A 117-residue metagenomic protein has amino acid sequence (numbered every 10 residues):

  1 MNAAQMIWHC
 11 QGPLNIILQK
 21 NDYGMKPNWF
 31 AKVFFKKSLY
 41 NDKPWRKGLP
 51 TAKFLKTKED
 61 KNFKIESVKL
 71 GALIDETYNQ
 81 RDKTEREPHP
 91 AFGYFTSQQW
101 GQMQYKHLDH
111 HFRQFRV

Functional and structural regions predicted by a protein language model:
M1-Y40, R86-V117: Short, contiguous alpha-helical
Q19-K69, T77: Short, helix-capping/interhelical loops that line the mouth of catalytic, cofactor-, or ligand-binding pockets
K53-K61, K69-G71, K83, T96-W100 (+1 more regions): Globin-like tetrapyrrole-binding proteins
K69-P90: Conserved, structured core segments of small domains
